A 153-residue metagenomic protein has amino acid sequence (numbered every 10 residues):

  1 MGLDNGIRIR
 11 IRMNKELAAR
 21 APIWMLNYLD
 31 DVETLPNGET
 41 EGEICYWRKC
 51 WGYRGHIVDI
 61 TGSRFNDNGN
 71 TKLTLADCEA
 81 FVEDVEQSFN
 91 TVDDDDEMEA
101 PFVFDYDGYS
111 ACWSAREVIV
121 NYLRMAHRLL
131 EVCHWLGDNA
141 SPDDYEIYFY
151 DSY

Functional and structural regions predicted by a protein language model:
M1-Y145, Y150-Y153: Acidic (Asp/Glu-rich) sequence patches and key acidic residues that form negatively charged surfaces used
